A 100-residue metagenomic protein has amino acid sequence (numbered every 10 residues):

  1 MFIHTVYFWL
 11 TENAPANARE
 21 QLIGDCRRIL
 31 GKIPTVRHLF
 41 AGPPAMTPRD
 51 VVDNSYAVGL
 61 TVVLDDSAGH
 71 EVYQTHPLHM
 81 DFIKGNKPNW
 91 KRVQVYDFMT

Functional and structural regions predicted by a protein language model:
M1-A57, T61, D65-V72, M99-T100: Short S/T/G/P-rich N-terminal loop/turn motif that feeds into the first structured element of a domain
V62, S67-V93: C-terminal structural segments of small proteins and small subunits
R92-T100: C-terminal end-helix/capping segment
